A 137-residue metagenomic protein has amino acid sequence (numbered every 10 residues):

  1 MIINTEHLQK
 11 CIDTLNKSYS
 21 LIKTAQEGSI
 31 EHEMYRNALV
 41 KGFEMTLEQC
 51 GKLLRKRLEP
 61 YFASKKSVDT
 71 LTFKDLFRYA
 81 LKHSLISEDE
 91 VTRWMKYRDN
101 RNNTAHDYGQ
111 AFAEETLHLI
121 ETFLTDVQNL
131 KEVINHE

Functional and structural regions predicted by a protein language model:
M1-E137: Solvent-exposed interaction patches of small proteins and small membrane subunits
